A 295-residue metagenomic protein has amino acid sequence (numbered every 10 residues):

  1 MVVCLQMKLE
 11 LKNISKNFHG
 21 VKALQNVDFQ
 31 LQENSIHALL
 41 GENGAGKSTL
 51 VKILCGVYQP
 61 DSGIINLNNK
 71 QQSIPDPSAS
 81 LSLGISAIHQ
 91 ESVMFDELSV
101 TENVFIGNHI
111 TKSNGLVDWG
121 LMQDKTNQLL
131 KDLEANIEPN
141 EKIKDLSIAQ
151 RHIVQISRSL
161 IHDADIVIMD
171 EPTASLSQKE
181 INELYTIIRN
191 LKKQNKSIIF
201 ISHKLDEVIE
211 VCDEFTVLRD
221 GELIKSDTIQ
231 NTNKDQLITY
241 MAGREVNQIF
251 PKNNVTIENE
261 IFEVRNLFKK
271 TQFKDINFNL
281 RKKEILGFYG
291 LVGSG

Functional and structural regions predicted by a protein language model:
L5-G295: Glycine-rich phosphate-binding loops of nucleotide-dependent enzymes
